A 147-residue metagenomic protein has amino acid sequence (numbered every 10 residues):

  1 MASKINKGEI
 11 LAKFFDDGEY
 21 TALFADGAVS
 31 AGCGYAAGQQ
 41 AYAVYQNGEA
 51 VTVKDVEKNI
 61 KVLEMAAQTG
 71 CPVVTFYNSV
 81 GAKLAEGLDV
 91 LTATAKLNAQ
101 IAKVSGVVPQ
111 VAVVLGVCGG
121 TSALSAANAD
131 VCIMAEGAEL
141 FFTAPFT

Functional and structural regions predicted by a protein language model:
M1-V111, V117, S122, N128-E139: Terminal-region recognition feature
F141-T143: Nucleotide-binding motor/catalytic cores of P-loop/tubulin-like NTPases across gene-expression machines
F146: N-terminal cationic and glycine-rich segments that engage phosphates or anionic surfaces
